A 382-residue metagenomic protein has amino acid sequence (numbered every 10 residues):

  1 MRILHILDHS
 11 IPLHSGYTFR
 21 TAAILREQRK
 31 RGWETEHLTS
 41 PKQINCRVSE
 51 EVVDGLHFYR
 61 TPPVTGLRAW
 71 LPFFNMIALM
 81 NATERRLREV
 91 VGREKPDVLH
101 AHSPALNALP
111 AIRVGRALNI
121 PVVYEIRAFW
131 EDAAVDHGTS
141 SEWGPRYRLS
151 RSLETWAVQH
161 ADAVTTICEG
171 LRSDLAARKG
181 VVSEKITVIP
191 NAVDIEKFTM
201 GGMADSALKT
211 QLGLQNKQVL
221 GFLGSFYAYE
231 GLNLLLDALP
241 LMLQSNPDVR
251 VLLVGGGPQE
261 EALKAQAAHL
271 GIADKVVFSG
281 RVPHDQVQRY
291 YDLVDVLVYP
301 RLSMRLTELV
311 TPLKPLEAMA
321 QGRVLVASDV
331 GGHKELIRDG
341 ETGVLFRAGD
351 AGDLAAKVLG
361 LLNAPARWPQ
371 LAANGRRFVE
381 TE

Functional and structural regions predicted by a protein language model:
M1-P63, M242: N-terminal subdomain of nucleotide-sugar transferases
L4, L214-L239: Conserved donor-binding/catalytic core segment of Leloir-type glycosyltransferases
E94-V98, D162, K275, Y291-E308 (+1 more regions): Acidic donor-binding loop of glycosyltransferase active sites
G170, A192: Carbohydrate-associated surface elements
V254, E261-Q288: Nucleotide-activated donor-binding/catalytic signature segment of Leloir-type glycosyltransferases, i.e., the conserved
Y299, E317-A320, V324-A327, I337: Short hydrophobic beta-strand element within catalytic cores of glycosyltransferases and related nucleotide-activated
R338-G340, V344-A351, G360-A366: Conserved acidic donor-binding segment of nucleotide-sugar-dependent glycosyltransferases
D353, G360, R367-E382: A short, well-ordered alpha-helix in the C-terminal region of glycosyltransferases
